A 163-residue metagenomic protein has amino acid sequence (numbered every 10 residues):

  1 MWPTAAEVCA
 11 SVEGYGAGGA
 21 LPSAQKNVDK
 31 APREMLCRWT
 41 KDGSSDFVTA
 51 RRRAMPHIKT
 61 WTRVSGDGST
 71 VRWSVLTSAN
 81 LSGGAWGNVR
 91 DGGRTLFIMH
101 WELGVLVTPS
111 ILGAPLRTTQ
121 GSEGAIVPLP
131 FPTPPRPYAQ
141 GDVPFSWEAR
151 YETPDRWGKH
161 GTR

Functional and structural regions predicted by a protein language model:
M1-R163: PLD/PLD-like phosphodiesterase catalytic module centered on the HKD motif
